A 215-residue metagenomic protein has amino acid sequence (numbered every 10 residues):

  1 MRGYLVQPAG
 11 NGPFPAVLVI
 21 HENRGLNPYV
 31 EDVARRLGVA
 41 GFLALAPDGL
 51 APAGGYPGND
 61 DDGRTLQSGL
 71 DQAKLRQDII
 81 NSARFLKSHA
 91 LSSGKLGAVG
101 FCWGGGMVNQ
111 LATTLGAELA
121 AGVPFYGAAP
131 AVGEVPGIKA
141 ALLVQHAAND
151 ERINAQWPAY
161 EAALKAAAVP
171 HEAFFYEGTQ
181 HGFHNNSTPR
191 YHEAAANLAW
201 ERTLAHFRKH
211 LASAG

Functional and structural regions predicted by a protein language model:
M1-H89, N185-S187: Serine-hydrolase catalytic machinery in alpha/beta-hydrolase-like enzymes
F42, G49, G127, Y176-G178: Active-site loop/turn elements of alpha/beta-hydrolase fold enzymes, especially the short glycine-/histidine-rich
L45-P47, V144, A173: Hydrophobic residues in well-ordered beta-strands that form the structural core
R76-A83, W157, E161, L204: Generic structural signal for well-ordered alpha-helices, preferentially at hydrophobic/aromatic core positions
I80-K139: Primarily recognizes the serine-hydrolase "nucleophile elbow" in alpha/beta-hydrolase and SGNH/GDSL folds
I138, V144-H146: Short beta-strand/loop motif that positions the catalytic acidic residue of the alpha/beta-hydrolase fold
N149-N154: Acidic catalytic loop of the alpha/beta-hydrolase fold
K165, P170-G215: C-terminal catalytic histidine-bearing segment of alpha/beta-hydrolase fold enzymes
